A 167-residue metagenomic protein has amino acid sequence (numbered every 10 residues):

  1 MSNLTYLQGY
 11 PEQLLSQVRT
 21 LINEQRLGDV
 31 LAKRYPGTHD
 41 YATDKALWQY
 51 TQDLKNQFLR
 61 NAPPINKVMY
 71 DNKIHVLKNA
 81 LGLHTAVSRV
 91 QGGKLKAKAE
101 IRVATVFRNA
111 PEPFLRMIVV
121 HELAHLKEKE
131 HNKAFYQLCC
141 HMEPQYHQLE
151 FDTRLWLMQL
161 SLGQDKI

Functional and structural regions predicted by a protein language model:
M1-R116, L126-I167: Active-site-proximal or metal-binding-adjacent scaffold patches in catalytic folds
V119: Histidine-centered acyl-transfer/condensation active-site motif and its immediate structural neighborhood
E122: Walker B catalytic acidic pair
